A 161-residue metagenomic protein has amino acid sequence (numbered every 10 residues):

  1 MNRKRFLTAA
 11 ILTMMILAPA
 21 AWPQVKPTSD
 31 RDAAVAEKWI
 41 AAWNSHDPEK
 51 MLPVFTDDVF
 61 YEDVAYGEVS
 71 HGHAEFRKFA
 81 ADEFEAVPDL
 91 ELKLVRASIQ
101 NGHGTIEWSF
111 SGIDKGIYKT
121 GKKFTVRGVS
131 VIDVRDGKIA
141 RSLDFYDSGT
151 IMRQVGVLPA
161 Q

Functional and structural regions predicted by a protein language model:
M1-A10: Bacterial N-terminal signal peptides that target proteins for export
L12-M15, P19-D57, L158-Q161: Short, low-complexity N-terminal intrinsically disordered segments enriched in polar/charged residues
D30, E49-N101: A solvent-exposed, acidic/Ser-Thr-rich amphipathic alpha-helical stretch
W39, M51-L52, V59, G72 (+5 more regions): Hydrophobic pocket/interface hotspot
F55, F110-G112, Y146: Short beta-strand segments enriched in hydrophobic/aromatic residues within well-folded beta-rich domains
S109-I139: Exposed beta-sheet edge and beta->alpha loop/turn motif
R141-Q161: Low-complexity, intrinsically disordered terminal/linker segments enriched in charged and Gly/Pro repeats
